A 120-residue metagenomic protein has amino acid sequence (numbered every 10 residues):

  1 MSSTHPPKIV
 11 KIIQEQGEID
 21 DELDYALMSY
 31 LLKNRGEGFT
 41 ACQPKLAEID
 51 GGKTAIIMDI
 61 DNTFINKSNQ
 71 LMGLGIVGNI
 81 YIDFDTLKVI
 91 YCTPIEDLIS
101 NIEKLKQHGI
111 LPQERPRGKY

Functional and structural regions predicted by a protein language model:
M1-Y120: Long, terminal "pre-/pro-" and other extracytoplasmic accessory regions that lie outside the mature folded/catalytic
